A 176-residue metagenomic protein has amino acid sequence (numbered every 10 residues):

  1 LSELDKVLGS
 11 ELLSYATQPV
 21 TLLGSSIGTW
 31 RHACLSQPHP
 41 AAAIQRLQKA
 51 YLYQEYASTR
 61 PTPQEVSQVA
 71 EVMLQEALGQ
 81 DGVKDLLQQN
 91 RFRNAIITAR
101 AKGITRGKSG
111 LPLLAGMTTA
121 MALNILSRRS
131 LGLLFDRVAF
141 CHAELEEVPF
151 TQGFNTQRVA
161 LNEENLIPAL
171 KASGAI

Functional and structural regions predicted by a protein language model:
L1-T21, C34-I176: Patatin-like phospholipase
S26: Catalytic nucleophile serine of serine hydrolases, specifically the conserved "nucleophile elbow" pentapeptide
